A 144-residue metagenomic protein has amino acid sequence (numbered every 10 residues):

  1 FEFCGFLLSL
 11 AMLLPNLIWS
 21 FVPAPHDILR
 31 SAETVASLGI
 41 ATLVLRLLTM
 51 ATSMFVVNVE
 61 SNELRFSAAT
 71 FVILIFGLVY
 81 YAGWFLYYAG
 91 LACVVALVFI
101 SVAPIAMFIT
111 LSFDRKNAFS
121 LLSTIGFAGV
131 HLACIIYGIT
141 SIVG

Functional and structural regions predicted by a protein language model:
F1-L7: N-terminal membrane topogenic signal
F3, R30-I40, L64, A68 (+2 more regions): Juxtamembrane loop-transmembrane helix junctions in multi-pass integral membrane proteins, especially the extracellular
A11-V44, L48, V59-N62: Interfacial loop at the N-terminal end of multi-pass membrane proteins
L38-R46, V94-A106: Alpha-helical transmembrane segments of polytopic membrane proteins
R46, A51-A82: Helix-adjacent hinge/juxtasegments
M50-T52, Y80, V102-L111, F127-H131: Hydrophobic, membrane-inserted alpha-helices
Y88-A96, A106-T124, Y137-I139: Membrane-helix boundary connector in multi-pass membrane proteins
A133-G144: Juxtamembrane boundary at the C-terminal end of a transmembrane helix
